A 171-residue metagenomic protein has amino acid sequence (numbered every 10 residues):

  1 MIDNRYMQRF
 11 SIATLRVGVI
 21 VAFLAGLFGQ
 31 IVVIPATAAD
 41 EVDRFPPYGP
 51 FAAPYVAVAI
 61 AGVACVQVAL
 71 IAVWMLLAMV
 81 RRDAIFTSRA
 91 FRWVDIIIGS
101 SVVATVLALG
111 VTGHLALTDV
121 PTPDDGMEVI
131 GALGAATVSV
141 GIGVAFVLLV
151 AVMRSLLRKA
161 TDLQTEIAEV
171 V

Functional and structural regions predicted by a protein language model:
R5-F23, D95: Alpha-helical transmembrane segments and their helix-start/interface "positive-inside/aromatic belt" motifs in integral
L24-T37: Alpha-helical transmembrane segments of multi-pass membrane proteins
P35-A53, A116-T137: Membrane-interfacial helix-loop-helix connectors in multipass membrane proteins
P54-V63, A90-S100, M127-V150: Pore-lining and gate-forming transmembrane alpha-helices of multi-pass membrane transport proteins
Q67-S88: Membrane-helix interface/capping segments
W74-V80, L148-V171: Cytosolic juxtamembrane helix at the C-terminal end of the final transmembrane segment
A84-I96, Q164-V171: Membrane-cytosol interface motif
D95-T118: Hydrophobic alpha-helical transmembrane segments of integral membrane proteins
